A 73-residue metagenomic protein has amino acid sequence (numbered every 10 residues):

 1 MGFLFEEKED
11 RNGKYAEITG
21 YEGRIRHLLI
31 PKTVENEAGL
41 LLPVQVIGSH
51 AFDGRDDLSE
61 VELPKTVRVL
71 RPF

Functional and structural regions predicted by a protein language model:
G2-G13, E22-V46, R55-R71: Structural signature of tandem-repeat unit edges
